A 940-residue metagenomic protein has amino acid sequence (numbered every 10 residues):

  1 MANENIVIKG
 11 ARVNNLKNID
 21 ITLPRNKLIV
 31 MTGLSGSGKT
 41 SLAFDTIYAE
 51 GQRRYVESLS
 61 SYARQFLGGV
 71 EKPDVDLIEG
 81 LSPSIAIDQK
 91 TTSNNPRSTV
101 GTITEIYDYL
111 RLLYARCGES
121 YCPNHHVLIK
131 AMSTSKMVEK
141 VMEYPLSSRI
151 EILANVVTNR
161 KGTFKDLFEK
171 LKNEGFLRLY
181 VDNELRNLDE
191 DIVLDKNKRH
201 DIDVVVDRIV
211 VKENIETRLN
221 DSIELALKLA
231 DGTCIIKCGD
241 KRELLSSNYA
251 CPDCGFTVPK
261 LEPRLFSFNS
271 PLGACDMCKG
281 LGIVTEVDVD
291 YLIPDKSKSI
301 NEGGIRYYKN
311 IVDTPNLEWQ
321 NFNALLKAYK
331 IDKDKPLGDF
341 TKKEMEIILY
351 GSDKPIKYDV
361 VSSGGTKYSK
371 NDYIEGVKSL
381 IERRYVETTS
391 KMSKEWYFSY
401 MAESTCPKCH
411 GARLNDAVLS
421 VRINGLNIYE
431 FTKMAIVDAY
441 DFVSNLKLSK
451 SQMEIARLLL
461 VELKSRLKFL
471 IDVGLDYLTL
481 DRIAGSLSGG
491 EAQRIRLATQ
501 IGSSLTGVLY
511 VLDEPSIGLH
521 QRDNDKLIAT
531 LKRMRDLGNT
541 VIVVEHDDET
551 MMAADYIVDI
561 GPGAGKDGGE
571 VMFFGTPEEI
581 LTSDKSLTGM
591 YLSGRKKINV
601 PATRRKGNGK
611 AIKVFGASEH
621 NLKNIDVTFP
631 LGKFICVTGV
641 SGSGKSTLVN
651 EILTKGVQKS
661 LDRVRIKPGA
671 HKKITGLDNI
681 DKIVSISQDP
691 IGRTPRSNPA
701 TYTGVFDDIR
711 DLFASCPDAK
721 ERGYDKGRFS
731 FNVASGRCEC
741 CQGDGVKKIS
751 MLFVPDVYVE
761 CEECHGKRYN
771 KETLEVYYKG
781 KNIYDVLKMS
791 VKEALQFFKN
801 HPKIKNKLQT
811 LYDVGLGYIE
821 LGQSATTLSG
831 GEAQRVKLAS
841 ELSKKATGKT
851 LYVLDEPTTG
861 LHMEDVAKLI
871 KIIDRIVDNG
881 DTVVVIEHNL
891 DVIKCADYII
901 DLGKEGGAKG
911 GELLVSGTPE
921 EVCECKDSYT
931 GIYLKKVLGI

Functional and structural regions predicted by a protein language model:
M1-I940: Conserved phosphate-binding elements of NTP-dependent enzyme cores
